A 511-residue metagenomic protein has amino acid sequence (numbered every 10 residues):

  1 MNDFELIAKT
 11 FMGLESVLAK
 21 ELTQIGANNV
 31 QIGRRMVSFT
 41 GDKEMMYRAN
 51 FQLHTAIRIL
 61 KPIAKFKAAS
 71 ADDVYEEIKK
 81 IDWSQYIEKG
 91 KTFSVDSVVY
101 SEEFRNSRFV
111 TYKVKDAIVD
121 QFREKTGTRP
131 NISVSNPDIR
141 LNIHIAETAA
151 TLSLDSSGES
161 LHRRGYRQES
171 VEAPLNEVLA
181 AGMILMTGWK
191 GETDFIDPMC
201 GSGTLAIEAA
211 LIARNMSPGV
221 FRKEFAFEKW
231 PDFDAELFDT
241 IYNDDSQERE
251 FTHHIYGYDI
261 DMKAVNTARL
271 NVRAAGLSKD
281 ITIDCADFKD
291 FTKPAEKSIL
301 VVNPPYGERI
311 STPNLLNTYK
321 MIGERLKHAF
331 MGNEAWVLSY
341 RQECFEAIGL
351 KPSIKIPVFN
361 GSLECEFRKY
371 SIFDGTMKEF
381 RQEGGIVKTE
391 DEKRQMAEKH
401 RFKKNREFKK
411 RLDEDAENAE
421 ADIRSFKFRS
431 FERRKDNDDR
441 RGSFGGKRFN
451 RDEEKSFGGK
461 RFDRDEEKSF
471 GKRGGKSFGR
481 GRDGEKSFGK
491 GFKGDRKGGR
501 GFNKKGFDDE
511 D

Functional and structural regions predicted by a protein language model:
M1, K369-D511: Basic Arg/Gly/Lys-rich low-complexity intrinsically disordered segments
N2-P137, A397: Non-catalytic nucleic-acid substrate-recognition regions in nucleic-acid-modifying enzymes
E5, K9, G13, H254 (+3 more regions): Conserved Class I SAM-dependent methyltransferase catalytic core
E44-F51, E159-H162, T376-M377: Short, charged/polar, Gly/Pro-enriched secondary-structure boundary elements
V98, R123, H144-M186: Class I S-adenosyl-L-methionine
Y100-E103, S160, P305-R309: A short, flexible beta-alpha/helix-coil linker loop
L175-K293, E308, L316: Conserved S-adenosyl-L-methionine
K297-N303: Short SAM/SAH-binding signature in class I
